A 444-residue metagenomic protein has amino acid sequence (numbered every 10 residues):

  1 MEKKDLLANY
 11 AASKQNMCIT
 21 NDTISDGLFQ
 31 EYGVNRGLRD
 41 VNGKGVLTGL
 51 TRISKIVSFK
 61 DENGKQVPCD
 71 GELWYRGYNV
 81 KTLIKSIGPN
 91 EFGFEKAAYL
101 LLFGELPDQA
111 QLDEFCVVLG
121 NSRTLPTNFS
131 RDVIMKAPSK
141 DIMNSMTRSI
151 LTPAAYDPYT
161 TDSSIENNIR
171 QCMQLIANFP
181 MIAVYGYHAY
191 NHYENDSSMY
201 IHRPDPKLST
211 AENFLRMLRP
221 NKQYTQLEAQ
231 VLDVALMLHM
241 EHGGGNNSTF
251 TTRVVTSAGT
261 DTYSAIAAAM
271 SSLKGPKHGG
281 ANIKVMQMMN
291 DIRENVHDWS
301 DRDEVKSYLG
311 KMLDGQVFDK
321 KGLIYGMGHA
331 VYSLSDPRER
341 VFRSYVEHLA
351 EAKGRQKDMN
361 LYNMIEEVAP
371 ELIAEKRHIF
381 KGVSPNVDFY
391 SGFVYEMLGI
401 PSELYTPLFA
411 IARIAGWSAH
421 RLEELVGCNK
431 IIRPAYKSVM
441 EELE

Functional and structural regions predicted by a protein language model:
M1-E444: Non-transmembrane, aqueous-exposed alpha-helical and coiled segments at domain scale
